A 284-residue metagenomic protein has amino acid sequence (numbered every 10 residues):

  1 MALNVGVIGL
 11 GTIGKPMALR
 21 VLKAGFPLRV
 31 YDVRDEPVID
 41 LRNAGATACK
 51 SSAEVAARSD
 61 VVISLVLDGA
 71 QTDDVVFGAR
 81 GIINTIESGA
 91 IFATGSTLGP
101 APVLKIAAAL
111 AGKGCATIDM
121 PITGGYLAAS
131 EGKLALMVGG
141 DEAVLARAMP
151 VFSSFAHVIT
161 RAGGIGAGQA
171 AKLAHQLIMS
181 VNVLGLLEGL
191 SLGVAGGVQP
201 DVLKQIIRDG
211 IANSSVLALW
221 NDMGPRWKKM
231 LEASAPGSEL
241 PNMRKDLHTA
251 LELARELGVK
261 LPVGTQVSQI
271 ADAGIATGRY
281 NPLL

Functional and structural regions predicted by a protein language model:
M1-L65, A90, R161: NAD(P)+-binding Rossmann beta1-loop-alpha1 motif at the extreme N-terminus of oxidoreductases
V5, L10, T97-Q176: Rossmann-fold dinucleotide-binding core
T12, P16, E54, V61 (+8 more regions): Amphipathic alpha-helical hairpins
L28, A48, T117-I118, I159 (+2 more regions): Hydrophobic beta-strand scaffold residues
S52-A116: Rossmann-fold NAD(P) dinucleotide-binding segment
G168-L284: Helical "substrate-binding/catalytic lid" subdomain of Rossmann-like NAD(P)-dependent dehydrogenases/reductases
